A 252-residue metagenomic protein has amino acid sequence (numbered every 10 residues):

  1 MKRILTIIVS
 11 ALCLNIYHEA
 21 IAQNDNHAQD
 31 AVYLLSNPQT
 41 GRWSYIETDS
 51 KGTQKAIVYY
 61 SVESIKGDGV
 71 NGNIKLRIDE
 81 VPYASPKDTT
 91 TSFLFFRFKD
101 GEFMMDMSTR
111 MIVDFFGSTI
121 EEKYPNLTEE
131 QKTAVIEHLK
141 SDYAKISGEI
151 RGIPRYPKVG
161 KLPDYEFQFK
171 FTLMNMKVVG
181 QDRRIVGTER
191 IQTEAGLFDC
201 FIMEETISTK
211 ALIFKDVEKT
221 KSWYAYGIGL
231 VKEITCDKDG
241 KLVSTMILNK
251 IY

Functional and structural regions predicted by a protein language model:
M1, E19, N24, Y83 (+4 more regions): Generic low-complexity segments that are intrinsically disordered, proline-rich and/or Lys/Arg-biased
M1-A28: Bacterial Sec-dependent N-terminal signal peptides
I4, A11-C13, N126, H138 (+2 more regions): Acidic/proline-rich low-complexity IDRs
I7, L14-I16, E129, S141 (+3 more regions): Generic detector of low-complexity/intrinsically disordered segments and short hydrophobic N-terminal stretches
S10, H18-A20, Y124-N126, F167 (+2 more regions): Residue-level recognition of conserved structural "scaffold" positions that shape functional pockets and channels
L14, Q23-D25, Q29, S36 (+8 more regions): Intrinsic-disorder/low-complexity regions
N24-F93, E166-Y252: Acidic, serine/threonine-rich low-complexity disordered tracts
S36-P38, W43, E47-D49, F98-F198: Solvent-exposed helix/loop surface patches that form functional interfaces
